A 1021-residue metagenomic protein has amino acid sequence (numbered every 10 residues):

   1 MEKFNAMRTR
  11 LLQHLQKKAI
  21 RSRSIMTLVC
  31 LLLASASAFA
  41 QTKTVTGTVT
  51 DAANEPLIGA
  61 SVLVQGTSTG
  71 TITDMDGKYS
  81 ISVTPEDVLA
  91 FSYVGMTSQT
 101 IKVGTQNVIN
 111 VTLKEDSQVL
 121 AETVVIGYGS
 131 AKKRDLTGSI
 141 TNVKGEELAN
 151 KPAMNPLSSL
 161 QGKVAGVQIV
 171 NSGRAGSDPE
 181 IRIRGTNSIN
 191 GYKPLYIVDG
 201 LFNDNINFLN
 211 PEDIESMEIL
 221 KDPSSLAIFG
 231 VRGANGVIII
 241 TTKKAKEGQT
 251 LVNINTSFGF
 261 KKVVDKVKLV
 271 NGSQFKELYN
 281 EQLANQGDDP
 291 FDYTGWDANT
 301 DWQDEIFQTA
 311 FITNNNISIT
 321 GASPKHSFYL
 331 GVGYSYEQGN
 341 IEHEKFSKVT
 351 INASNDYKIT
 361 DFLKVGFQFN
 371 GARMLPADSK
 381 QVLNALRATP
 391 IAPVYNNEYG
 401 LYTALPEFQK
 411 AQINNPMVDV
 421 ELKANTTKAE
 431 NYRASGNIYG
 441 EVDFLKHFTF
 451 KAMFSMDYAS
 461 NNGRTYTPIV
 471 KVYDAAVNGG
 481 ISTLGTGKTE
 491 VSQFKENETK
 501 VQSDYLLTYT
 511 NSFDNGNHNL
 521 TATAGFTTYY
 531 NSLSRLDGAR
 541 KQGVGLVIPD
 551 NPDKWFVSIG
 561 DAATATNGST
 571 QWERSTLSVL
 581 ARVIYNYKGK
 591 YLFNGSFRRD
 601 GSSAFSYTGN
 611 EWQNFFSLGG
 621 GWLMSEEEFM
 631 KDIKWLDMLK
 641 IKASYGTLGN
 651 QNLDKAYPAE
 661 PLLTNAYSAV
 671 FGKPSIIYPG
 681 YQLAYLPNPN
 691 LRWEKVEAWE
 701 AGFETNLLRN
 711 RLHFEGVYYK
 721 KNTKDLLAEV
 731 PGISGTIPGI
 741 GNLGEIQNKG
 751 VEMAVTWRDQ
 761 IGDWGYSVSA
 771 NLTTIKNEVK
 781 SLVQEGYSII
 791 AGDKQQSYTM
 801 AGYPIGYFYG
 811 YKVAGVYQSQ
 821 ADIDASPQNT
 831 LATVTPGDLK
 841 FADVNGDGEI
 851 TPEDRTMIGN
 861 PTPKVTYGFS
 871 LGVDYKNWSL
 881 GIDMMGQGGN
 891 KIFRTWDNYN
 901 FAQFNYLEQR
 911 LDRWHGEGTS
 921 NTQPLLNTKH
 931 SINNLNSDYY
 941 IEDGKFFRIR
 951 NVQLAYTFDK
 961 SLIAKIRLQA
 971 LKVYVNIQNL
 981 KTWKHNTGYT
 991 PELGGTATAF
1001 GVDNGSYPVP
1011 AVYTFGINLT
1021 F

Functional and structural regions predicted by a protein language model:
M1-N352, Y357-A372, A404, S435-G436 (+8 more regions): Short, small/polar-rich motifs associated with maturation and membrane association, primarily at protein termini
L148, R174, K193, D199 (+7 more regions): Extracellular/periplasmic, surface-exposed regions of secreted and cell-surface proteins
L157-Q161, I740-Q747, S788-F808, M857-G868 (+4 more regions): C-terminal extracellular loops and terminal segments of Gram-negative outer membrane beta-barrel proteins
F202, F869, L1019: Aromatic-residue-lined binding/catalytic grooves and analogous aromatic/hydrophobic interfacial grooves in multimeric
N253-D297, D537-K541, G741-G744, R758-P861: Conserved small-residue
N285-W296, I312-N314, L383-V420: Acidic, glycine-rich flexible loop segments
P290-F291, Q303, V472-A475, S602 (+2 more regions): Extracytoplasmic gating/loop element in the C-terminal half of outer-membrane beta-barrel translocons and assembly
P861-F893: Glycine-rich, aromatic-lined ligand/substrate-binding cores of catalytic and carbohydrate-binding domains
